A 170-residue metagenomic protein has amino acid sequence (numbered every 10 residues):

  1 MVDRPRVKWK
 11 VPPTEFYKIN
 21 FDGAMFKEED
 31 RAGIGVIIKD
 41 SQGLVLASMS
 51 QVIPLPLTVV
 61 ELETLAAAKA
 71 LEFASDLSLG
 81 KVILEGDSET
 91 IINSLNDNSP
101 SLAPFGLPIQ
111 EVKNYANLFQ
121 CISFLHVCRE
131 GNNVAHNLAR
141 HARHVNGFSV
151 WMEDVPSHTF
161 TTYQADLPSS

Functional and structural regions predicted by a protein language model:
M1-S170: Primary recognition of RNase H-like, Mg2+-dependent phosphodiesterase/nuclease domains
